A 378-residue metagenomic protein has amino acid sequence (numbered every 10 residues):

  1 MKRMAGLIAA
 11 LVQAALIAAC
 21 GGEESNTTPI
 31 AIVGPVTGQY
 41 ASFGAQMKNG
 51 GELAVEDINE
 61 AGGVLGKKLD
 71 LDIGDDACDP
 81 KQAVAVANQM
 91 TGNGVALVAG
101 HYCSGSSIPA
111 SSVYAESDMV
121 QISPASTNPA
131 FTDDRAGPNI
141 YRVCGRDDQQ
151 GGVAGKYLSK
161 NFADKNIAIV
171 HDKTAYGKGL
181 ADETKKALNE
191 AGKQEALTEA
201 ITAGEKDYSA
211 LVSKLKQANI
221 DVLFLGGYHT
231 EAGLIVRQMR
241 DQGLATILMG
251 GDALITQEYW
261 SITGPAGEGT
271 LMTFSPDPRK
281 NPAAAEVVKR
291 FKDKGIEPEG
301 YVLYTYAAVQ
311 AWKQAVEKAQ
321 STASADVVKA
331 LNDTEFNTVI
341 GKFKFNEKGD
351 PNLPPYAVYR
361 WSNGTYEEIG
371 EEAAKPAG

Functional and structural regions predicted by a protein language model:
M1-P29, E60, A373-G378: Short, low-complexity disordered leader/linker segments with a strong preference for bacterial N-terminal type II
T28, N49-L71, E190-K193: Signal peptide-proximal N-terminal region of secreted/periplasmic/extracellular or secretory-lumen proteins
A31-E52, G74-K81, Y102-G105, V170-K178 (+2 more regions): Extracytoplasmic "Venus flytrap"
S42-M47, G62-D134, I201-Y208, E231-G233 (+1 more regions): Beta-alpha junction/loop-to-helix N-cap segments that form part of ligand/metal-binding clefts
A83, V143-N166, K178, K206-S209 (+4 more regions): Hydrophobic alpha-helical segments within soluble ligand-binding/sensing domains
G92-L197, I247-L271: Extracytoplasmic ligand/sensor domains, especially the bilobed periplasmic-binding protein
V236-Y306, Q320, T365-E368, E372-P376: Extracellular/periplasmic periplasmic-binding protein-like sensory domains
K294-V302, A311-T365: Segments of small-molecule ligand-sensing domains
